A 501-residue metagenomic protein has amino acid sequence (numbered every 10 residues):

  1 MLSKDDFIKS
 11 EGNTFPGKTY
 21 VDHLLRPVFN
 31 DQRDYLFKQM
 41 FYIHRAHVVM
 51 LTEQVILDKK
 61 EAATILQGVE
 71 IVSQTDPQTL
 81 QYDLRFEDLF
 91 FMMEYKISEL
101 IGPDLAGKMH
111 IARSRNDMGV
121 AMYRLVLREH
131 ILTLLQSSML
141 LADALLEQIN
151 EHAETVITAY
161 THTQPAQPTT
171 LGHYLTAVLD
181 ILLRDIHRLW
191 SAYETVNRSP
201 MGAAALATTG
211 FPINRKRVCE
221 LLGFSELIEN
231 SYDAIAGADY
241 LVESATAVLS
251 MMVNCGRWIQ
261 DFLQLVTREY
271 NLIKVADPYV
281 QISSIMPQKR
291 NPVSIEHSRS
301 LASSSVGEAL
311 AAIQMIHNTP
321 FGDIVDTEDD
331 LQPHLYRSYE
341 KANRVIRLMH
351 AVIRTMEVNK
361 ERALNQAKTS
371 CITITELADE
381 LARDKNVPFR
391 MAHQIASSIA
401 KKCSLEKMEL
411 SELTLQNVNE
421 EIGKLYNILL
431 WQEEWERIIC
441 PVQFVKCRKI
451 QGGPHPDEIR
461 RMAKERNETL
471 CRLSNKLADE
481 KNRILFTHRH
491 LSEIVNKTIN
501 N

Functional and structural regions predicted by a protein language model:
L2-I43, M286-N501: Glycine-rich cofactor/substrate-binding loops
L2-T208, I213-R217, P278-I282, V293 (+3 more regions): A helix-coil-helix interface module used to build multimeric assemblies and to scaffold catalytic/cofactor sites
F37, H44, F90, E94 (+4 more regions): Short runs of predominantly hydrophobic/aromatic residues within well-ordered alpha helices that form helix-helix
V49, E53, Q74-Q81, S98 (+19 more regions): Charged/polar positions within long, soluble alpha-helices
V49-L57, V126, H173, Y240-S250 (+1 more regions): Short, well-ordered beta-strand elements within core beta-sheets of diverse protein domains
I56-L57, N271, V387, E409: Conserved hydrophobic residue
Q67-T75, A238, S398-C403: A short structural micro-motif
V120-I131, L135-Q136, N150, Q164-P320 (+2 more regions): Charged, flexible cofactor/metal-binding loops and thiol motifs
